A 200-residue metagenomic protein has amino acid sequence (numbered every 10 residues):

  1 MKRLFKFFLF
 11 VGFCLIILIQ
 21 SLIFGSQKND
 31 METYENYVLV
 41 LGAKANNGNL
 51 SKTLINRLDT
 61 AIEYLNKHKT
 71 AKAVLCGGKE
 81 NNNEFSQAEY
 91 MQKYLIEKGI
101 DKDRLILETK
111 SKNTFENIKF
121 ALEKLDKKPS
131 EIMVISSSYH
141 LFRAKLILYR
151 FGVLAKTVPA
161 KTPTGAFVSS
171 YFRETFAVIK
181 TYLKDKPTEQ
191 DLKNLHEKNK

Functional and structural regions predicted by a protein language model:
M1-N36, E197: N-terminal membrane-anchoring alpha-helices
Q20-F172: A structural signal for short, hydrophobic/glycine-enriched beta-strand patches
S136-S137, R150-F151, T175-Y182, N199-K200: Short, highly charged low-complexity linear segments
V168-Q190: A transmembrane-helix-recognition feature enriched in membrane-embedded lipid enzymes and envelope glyco-/phospholipid
T188-K200: Short linear elements at protein peripheries
